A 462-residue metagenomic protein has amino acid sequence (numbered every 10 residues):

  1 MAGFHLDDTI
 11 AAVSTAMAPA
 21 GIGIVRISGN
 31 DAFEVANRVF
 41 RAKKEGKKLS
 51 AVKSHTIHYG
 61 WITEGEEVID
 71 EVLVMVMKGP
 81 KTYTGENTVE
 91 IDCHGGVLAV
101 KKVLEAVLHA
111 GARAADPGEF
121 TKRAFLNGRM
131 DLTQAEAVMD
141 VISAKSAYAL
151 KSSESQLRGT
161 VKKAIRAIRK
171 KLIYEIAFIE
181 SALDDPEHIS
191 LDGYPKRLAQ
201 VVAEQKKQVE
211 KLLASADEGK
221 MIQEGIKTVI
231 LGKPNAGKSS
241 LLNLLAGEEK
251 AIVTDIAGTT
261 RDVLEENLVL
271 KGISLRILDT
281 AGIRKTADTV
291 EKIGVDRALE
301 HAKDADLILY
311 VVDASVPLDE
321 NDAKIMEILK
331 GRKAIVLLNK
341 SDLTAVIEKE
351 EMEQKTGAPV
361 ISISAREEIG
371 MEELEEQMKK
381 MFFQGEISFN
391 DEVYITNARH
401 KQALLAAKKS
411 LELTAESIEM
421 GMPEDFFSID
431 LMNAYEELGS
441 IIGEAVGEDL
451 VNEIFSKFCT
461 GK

Functional and structural regions predicted by a protein language model:
M1-K151, S155, G159, I335: A glycine-rich (often HGG/GG-containing) alpha/beta subdomain
A2-V13, M17, A147-V269, T286-D288 (+1 more regions): C-terminal-of-GTPase-core extension/linker across diverse P-loop GTPases
A20-I22, H55-I57, D304-I308, G331-A334 (+1 more regions): Short glycine-/polar-rich loops that comprise or flank the Walker A/P-loop and associated switch/sensor motifs
I27, G95, L245, T280 (+2 more regions): Glycine-rich, N-terminal phosphate-binding loop of Rossmann-like dinucleotide-binding domains
H58-D70, V74-K78, G258-T286, D304-L307: Switch I (G2) and immediately adjacent beta-strands of P-loop GTPase domains
R113, S274-R276, P359: Conserved beta-strand segments of alpha/beta enzyme cores
I277, V311, L337: Generic enzyme active-site microenvironment
E291-S315: Inter-motif core of Ras-like GTPase G domains
